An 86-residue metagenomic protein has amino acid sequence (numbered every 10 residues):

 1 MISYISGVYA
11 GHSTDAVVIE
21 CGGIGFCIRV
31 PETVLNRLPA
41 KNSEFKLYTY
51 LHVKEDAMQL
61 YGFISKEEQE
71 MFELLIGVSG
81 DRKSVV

Functional and structural regions predicted by a protein language model:
M1-G77: Structure-specific DNA junction-binding interface
K83-V86: Conserved small/polar residues in nucleotide/adenosyl-binding loops
